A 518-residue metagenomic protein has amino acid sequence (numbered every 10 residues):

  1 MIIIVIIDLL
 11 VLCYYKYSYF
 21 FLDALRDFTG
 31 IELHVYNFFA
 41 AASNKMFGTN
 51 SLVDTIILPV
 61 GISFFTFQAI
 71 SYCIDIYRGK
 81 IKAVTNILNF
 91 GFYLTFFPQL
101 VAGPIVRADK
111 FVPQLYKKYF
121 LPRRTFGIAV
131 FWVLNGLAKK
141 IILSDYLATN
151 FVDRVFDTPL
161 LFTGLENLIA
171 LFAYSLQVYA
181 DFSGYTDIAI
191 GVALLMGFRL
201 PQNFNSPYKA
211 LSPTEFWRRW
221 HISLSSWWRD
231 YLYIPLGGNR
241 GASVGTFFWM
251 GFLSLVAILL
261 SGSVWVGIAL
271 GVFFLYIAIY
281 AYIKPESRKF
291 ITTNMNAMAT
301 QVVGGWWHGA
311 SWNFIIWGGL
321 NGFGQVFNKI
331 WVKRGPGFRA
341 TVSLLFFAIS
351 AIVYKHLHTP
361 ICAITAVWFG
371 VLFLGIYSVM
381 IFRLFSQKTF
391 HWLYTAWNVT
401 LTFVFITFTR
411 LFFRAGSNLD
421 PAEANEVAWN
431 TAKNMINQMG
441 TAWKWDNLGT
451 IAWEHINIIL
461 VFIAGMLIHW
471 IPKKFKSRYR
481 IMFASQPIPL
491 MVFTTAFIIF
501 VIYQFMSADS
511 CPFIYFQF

Functional and structural regions predicted by a protein language model:
M1-K473, S477-Q517: Membrane-embedded transmembrane alpha-helical bundles that form the catalytic cores of multi-pass lipid-modifying
